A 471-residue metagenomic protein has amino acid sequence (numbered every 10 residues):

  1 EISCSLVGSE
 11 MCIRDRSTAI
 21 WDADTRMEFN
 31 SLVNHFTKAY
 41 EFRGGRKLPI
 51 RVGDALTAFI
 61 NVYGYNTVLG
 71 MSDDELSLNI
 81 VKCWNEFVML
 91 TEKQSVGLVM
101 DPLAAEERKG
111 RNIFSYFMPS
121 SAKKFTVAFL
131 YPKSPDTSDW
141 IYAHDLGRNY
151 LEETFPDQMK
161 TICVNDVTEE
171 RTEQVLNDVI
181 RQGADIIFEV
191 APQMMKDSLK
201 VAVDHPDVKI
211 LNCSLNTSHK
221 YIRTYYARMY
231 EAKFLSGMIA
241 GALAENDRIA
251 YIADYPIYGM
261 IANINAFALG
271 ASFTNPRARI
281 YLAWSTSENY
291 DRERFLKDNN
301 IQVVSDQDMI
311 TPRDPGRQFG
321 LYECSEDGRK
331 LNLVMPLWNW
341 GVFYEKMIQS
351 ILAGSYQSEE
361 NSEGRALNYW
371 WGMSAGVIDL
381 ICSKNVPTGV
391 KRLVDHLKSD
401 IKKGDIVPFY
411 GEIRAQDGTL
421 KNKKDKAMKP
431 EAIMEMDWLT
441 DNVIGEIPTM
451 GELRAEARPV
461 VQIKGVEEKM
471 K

Functional and structural regions predicted by a protein language model:
E1-R16: Single conserved hydrophobic/aromatic residue that forms the stacking wall/gate of nucleotide- or nucleobase-binding
R26-F29, V33-E106, G354-K471: Segments of small-molecule ligand-sensing domains
N112, T126-G147, L151-F155, I162-E169 (+2 more regions): Extracytoplasmic "Venus flytrap"
R148, L235-A278, L282, S362-N385: An alpha-beta-alpha
K160-V179, S285-K297: Structural motif
A184-P192, L211-C213, N300-I310, K330-W338 (+1 more regions): Periplasmic-binding protein-like
V203-Y226: Flexible loop/hinge segments that line or gate small-molecule binding clefts
Y226-D247, L337-Q357: Hydrophobic alpha-helical segments within soluble ligand-binding/sensing domains
